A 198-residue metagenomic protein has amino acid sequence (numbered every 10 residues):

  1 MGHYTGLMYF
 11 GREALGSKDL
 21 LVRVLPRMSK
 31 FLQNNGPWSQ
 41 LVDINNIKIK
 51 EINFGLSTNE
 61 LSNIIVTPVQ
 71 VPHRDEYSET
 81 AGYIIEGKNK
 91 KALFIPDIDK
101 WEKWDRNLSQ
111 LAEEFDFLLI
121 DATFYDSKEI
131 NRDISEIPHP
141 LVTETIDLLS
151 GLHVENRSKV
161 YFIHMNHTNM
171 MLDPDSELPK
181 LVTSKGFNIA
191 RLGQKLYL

Functional and structural regions predicted by a protein language model:
M1-G16: Di-metal (Zn2+ and/or Mg2+/Mn2+) metal-binding site signature of metallo-dependent hydrolases with the MBL/beta-CASP
A14-K18, S39-K50: A short alpha->loop->secondary-structure connector
S17-L21, A92, G186: Short active-site oxyanion
D19, I44-N46, E114-F115, S184: Short, well-ordered alpha-helix to beta-strand connector turns
L20-S29, L119, Y161-I163: Short internal beta-strands
I49-L111, Q194-L198: Core dinuclear metal-dependent hydrolase active-site scaffold
N89-K91, D99-G193: Cap/insert and terminal regions of metallo-dependent hydrolase folds
